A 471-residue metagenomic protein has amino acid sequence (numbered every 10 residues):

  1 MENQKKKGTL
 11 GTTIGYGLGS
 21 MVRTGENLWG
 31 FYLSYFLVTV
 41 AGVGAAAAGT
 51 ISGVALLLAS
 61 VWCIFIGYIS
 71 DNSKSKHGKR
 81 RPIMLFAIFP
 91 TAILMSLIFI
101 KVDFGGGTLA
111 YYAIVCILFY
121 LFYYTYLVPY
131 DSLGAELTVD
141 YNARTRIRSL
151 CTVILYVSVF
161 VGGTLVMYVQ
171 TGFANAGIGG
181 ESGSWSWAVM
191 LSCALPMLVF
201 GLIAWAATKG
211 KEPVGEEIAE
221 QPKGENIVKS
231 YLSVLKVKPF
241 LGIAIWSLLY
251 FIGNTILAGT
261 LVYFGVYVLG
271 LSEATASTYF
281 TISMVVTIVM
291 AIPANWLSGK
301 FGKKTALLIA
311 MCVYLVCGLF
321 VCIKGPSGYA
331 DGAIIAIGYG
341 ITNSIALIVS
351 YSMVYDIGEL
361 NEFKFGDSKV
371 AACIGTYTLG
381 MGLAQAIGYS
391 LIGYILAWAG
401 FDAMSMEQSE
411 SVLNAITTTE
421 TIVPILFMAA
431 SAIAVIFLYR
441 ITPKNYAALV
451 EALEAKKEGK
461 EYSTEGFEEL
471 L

Functional and structural regions predicted by a protein language model:
E2-L471: Membrane-embedded alpha-helical bundles of multi-pass transporters/translocases, especially carrier/permease families
